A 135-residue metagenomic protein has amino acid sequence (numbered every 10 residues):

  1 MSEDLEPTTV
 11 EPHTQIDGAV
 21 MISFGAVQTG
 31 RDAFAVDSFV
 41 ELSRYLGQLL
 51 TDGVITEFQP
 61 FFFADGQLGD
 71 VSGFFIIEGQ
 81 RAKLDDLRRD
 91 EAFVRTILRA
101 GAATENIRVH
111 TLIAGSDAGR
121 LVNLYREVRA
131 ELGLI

Functional and structural regions predicted by a protein language model:
M1-D70, G79-R89, T111-I135: Short S/T/G/P-rich N-terminal loop/turn motif that feeds into the first structured element of a domain
G66-Q67, A100, T104: Acidic/histidine-enriched, beta-strand-rich ligand/metal-binding domains
I76-A102: Mid-chain, well-packed structural core segment of small domains
N106-R108: Short acidic, glycine/Ser/Thr-rich loop/turn "cap" segments at secondary-structure junctions
